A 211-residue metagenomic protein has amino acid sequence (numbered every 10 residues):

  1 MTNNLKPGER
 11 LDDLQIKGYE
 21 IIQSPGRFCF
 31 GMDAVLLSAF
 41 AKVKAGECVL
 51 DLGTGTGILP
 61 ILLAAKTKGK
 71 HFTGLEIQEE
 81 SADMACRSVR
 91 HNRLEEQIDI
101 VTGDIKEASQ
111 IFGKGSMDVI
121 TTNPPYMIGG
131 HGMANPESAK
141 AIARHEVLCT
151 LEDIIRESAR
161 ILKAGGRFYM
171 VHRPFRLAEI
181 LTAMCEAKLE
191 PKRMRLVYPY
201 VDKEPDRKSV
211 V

Functional and structural regions predicted by a protein language model:
T2-A45: Class I SAM-dependent transferase core
I22, D99-V101, K192-R195: General small-molecule cofactor/ligand-binding pocket signal
S38, P136-A139, E186-A187: Glycine-rich, phosphate-binding/catalytic loops in enzymes
F40-T122, M127-M133: Conserved SAM/SAH cofactor-binding pocket of Class I
P124-D153: Mobile active-site "lid"/loop adjacent to the S-adenosyl-L-methionine
L148-P205: Conserved Class I SAM-dependent methyltransferase catalytic core
V210-V211: Conserved small/polar residues in nucleotide/adenosyl-binding loops
